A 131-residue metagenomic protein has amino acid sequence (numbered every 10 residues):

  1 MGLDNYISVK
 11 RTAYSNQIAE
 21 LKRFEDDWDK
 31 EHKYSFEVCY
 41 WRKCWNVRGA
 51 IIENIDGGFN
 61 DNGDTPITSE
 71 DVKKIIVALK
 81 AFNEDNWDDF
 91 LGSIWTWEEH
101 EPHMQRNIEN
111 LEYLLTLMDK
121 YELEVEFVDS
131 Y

Functional and structural regions predicted by a protein language model:
M1-L123, V128-Y131: Acidic (Asp/Glu-rich) sequence patches and key acidic residues that form negatively charged surfaces used
